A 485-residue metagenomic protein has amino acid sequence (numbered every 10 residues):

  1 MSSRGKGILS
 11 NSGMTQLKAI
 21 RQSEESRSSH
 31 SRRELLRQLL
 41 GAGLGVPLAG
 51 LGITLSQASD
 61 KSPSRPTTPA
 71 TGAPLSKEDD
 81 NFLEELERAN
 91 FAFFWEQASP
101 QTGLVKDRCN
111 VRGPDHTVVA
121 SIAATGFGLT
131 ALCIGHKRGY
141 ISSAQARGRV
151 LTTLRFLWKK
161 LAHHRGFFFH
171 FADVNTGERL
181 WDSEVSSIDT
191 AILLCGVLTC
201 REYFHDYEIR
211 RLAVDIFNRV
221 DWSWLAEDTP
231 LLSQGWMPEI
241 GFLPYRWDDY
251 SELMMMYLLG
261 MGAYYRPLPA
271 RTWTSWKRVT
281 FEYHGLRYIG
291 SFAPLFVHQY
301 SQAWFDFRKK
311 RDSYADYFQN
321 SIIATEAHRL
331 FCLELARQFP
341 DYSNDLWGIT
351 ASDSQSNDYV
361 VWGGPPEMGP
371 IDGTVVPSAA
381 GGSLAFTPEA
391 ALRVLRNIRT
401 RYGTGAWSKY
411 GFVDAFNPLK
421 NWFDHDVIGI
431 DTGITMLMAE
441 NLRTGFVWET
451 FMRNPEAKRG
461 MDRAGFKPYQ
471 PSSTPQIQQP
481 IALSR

Functional and structural regions predicted by a protein language model:
M1-E34, Q57: N-terminal secretory signal peptides
Q16, Q22-S23, A58, V105 (+2 more regions): Intrinsically disordered, low-complexity regulatory regions of eukaryotic regulatory proteins
S26-R27, S62, G433: Intrinsically disordered, low-complexity regions of eukaryotic proteins
S28, E34-S56: N-terminal export signals
S31, L36-R37, I188, I430: Residue-level micro-sites within transmembrane alpha helices that shape and flank functional polar/acidic positions
S59-T67: Cleaved targeting-peptide boundary
T68-R485: Ser/Thr/Asn(+Pro)-rich, low-complexity disordered segments
